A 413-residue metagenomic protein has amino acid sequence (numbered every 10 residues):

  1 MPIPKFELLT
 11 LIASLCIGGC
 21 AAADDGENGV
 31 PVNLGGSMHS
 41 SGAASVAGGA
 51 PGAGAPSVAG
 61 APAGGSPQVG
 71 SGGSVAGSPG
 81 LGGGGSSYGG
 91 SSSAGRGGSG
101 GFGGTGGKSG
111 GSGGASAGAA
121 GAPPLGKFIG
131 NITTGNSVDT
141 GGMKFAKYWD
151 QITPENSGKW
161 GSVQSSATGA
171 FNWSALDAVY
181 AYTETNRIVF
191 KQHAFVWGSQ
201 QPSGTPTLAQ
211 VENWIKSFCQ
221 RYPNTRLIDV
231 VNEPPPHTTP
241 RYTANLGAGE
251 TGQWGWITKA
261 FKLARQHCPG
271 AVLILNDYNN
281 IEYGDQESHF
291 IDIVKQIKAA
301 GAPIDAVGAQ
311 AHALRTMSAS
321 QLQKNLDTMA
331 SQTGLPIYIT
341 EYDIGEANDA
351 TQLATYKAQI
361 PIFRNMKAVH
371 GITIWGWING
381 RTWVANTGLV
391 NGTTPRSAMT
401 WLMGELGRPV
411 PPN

Functional and structural regions predicted by a protein language model:
M1-L9: Bacterial N-terminal signal peptides that target proteins for export
L9-P123: Ser/Thr-rich, Pro/Gly/Ala-heavy low-complexity intrinsically disordered linkers and tails of secreted extracellular
S109-L125, G204, L208, G407-N413: Low-complexity, Pro/Thr/Ser/Gly/Ala-rich linker/spacer regions in secreted, extracellular modular proteins
A122-S157: Boundary/entry segment of secreted carbohydrate-active catalytic domains
I132-N136, S157, F195-W197, V230-E233 (+4 more regions): Active-site beta-loop-alpha junctions enriched in small/polar residues
K147-A167, N172-E282, E346: Substrate-binding cleft and catalytic face of glycoside hydrolase catalytic domains, especially the flexible beta-alpha
Q164-A167, T207-Q210, S217, R221 (+5 more regions): Aromatic-rich peripheral "rim/lid" segments of glycoside hydrolase catalytic domains that contact and position glycan
S166, A170-V189, E250-L273, E287-L353 (+1 more regions): Glycoside hydrolase catalytic-domain groove-lining segments
